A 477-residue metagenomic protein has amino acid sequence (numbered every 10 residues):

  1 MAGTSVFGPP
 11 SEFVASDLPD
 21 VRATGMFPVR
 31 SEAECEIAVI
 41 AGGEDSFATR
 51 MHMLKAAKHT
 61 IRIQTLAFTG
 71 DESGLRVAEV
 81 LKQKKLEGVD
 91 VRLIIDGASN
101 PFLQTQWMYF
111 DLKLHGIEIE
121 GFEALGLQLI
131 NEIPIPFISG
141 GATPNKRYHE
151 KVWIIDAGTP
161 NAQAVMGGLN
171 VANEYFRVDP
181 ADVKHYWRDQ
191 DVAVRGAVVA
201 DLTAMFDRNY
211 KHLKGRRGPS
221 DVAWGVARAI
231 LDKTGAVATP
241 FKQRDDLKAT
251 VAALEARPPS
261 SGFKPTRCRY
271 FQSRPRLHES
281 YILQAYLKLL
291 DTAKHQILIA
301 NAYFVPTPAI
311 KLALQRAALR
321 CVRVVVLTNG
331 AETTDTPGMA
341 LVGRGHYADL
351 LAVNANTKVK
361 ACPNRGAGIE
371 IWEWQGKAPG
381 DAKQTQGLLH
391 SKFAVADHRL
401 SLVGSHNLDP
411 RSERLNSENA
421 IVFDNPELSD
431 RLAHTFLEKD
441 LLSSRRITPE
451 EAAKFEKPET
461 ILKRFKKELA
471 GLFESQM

Functional and structural regions predicted by a protein language model:
G3-T60, A67-T292, A300-Y303, P308 (+4 more regions): HKD-type phospholipase D/PLD-like phosphodiesterase module
R62, K214-G218, K358, S444-T448 (+2 more regions): Residue-level signal for secondary-structure boundary elements
K311-Q315: A structural signal for leucine-rich repeat
L319-V322: Cleft-lining beta-strand/loop regions that shape enzyme active-site pockets
V326: Positively charged, amphipathic and often flexible ligand-engagement surfaces
Q375-M477: Long, C-terminal catalytic modules of enzymes
